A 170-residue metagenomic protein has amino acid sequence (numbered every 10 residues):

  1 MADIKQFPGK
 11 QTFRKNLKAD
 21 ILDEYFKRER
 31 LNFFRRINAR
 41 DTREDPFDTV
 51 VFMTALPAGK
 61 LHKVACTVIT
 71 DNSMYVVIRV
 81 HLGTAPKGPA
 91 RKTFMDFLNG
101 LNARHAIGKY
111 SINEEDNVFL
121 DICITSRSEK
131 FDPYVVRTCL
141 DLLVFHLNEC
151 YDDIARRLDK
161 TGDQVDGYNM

Functional and structural regions predicted by a protein language model:
M1, T67-D71, E115: Short, compositionally biased low-complexity segments
M1-A65: Charge-rich, low-complexity N-terminal segments
K27-P46, V76-T93, G167-Y168: Charged, low-complexity, helix/coiled-coil-prone segments
D48-G88: Hydrophobic-cavity lipid-handling domains and compact docking modules
Y75-F119: Short, internal acidic amphipathic alpha-helical interface segments that mediate docking to partner proteins
A90-H105, S128-D159: Ampiphathic alpha-helical segments that act as solvent-exposed interaction surfaces
I107-D141, M170: Well-ordered alpha/beta subsegment
A155-M170: Short, highly charged C-terminal tails/helix-capping segments
